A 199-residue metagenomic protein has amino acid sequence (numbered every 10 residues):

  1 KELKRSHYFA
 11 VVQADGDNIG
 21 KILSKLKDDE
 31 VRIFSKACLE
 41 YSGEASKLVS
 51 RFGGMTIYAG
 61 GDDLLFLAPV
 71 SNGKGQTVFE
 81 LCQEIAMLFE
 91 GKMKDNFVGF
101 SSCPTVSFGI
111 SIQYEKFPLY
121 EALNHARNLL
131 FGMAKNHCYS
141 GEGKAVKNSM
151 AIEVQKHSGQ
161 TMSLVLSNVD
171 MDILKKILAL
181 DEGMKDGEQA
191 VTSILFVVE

Functional and structural regions predicted by a protein language model:
K1-D62, F66-E199: Charged, helix-rich terminal subdomains or tails
